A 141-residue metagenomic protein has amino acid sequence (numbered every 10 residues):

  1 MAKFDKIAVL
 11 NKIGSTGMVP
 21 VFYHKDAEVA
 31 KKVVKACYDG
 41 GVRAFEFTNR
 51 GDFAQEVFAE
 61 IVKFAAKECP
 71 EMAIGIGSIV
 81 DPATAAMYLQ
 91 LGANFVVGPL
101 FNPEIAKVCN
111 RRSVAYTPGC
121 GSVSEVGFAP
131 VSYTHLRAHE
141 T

Functional and structural regions predicted by a protein language model:
A2-I74, I79-P82, Q90-L91: Conserved N-terminal beta1-alpha1 strand-loop-helix module at the mouth
N11, K35, A86, K107 (+1 more regions): Surface-exposed charge patches
F45-R50, A73-I79, A93-F101, A115-G121 (+1 more regions): Catalytic beta/alpha-barrel core
E46, E125, E140: Acidic-residue sensor for enzyme active/binding pockets
N49-F64, A83, G98-R111, V123-G127: Active-site-adjacent beta->alpha loops and helix N-cap segments on the catalytic face of soluble alpha/beta enzymes
S78, T84, Y88, Y116 (+1 more regions): Feature detects long, helix-prone N-terminal segments enriched in hydrophobes
T134-T141: Conserved small/polar residues in nucleotide/adenosyl-binding loops
